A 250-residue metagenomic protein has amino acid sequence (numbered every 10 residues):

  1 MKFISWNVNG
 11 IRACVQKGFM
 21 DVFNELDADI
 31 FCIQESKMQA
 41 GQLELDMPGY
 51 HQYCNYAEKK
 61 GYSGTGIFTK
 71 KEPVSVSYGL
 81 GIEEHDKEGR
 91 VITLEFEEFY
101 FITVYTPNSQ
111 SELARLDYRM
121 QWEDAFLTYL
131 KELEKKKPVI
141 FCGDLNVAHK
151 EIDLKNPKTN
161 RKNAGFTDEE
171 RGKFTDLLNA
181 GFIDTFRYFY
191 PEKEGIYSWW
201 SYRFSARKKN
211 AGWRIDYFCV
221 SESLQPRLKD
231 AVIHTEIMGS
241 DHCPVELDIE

Functional and structural regions predicted by a protein language model:
M1-M47, A57, Y62, D176-L177: N-terminal, active-site-proximal structural segment of metallo-dependent hydrolase catalytic domains
M1-N9, E98-Q110, C142: Active-site-proximal beta-strand elements of phosphoester/diester hydrolases
N7, F23-G41, F101, L130-E151 (+4 more regions): Active-site beta-strand/loop signature of hydrolases that rely on acidic residues for catalysis
K37, Q42-S109: Structured beta-strand-rich core segments of catalytic domains in phosphoester-bond hydrolases
H51, D124-A211, I215: Metal-dependent phosphoesterases centered on the DNase I-like endonuclease/exonuclease/phosphatase
K60-S75, I196, F204-P226: Conserved beta strand-loop-helix elements of the APE1-like EEP
K70, L94-E97, S221-E222, L247-E250: Active-site beta-strand termini and strand-to-loop segments that position acidic
G81-I82, P107-E123, K158-K162: Surface-exposed cleft-lining segments at the edges of enzyme active sites
